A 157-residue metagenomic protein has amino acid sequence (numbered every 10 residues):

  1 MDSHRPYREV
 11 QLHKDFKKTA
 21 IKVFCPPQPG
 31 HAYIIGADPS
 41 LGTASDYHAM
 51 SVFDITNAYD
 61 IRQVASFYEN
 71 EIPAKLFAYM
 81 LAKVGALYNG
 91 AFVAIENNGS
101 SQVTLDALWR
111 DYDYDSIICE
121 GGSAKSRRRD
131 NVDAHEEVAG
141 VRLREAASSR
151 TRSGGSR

Functional and structural regions predicted by a protein language model:
M1-S123: RNase H-like, metal-dependent nuclease domains and their acidic two-metal-ion catalytic environment used
L108-R157: Metal-dependent DNA phosphodiester-chemistry modules and their immediately adjacent helices/loops in DNA-processing
